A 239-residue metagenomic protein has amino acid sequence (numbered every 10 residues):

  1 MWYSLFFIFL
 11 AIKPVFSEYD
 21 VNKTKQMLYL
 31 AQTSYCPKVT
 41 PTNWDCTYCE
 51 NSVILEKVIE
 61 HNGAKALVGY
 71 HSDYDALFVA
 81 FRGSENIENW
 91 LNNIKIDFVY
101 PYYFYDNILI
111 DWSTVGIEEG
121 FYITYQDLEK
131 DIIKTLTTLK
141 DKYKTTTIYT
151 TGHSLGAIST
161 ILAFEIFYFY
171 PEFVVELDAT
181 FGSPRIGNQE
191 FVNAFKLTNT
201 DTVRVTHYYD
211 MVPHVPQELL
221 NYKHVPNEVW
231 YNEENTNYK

Functional and structural regions predicted by a protein language model:
W2-S17: Cleavable N-terminal signal peptides of Sec/SRP-targeted secreted and luminal proteins
K13-T151, L155-K239: Non-catalytic, mobile gating and regulatory segments of ester bond hydrolases
